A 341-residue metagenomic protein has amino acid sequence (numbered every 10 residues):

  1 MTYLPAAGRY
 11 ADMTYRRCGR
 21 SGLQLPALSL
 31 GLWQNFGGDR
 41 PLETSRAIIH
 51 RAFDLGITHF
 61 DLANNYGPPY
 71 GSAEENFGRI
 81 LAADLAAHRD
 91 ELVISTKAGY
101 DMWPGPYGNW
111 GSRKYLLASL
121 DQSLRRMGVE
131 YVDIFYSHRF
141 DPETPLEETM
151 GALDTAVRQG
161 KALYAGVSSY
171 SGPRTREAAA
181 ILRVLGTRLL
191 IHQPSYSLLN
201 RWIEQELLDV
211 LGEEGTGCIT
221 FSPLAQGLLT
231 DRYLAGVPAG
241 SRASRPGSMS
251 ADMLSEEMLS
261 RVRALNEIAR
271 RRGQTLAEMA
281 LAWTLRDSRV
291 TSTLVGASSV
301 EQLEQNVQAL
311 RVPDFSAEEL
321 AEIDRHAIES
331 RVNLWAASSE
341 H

Functional and structural regions predicted by a protein language model:
M1-L92: N-terminal binding-site loop/beta-alpha segment at the start of enzyme catalytic domains that lines or forms
T2-D12, F140-I328, E340-H341: Beta/alpha (TIM)-barrel catalytic core signal, keyed to glycine-rich beta->alpha loops juxtaposed to Asp/Glu that bind
G19-G37, S95-G108, Y131, Y136: N-terminal small/glycine-rich loop or linker at the start of catalytic domains across soluble metabolic enzymes
A27, D61, A87-L92, E130-I134 (+3 more regions): Short acidic capping loops at alpha-helix termini that bridge into adjacent secondary structure
R40-A52, G111-M127, T175-A179: Short, acidic/polar
R40-T44, S72, N76, Y107-A118 (+2 more regions): Alpha-helix N-cap and loop-to-helix initiation/capping positions
R51, L55, R126-M127, G160 (+1 more regions): Structural motif
L124-T144: Active-site groove signature of glycoside hydrolases
